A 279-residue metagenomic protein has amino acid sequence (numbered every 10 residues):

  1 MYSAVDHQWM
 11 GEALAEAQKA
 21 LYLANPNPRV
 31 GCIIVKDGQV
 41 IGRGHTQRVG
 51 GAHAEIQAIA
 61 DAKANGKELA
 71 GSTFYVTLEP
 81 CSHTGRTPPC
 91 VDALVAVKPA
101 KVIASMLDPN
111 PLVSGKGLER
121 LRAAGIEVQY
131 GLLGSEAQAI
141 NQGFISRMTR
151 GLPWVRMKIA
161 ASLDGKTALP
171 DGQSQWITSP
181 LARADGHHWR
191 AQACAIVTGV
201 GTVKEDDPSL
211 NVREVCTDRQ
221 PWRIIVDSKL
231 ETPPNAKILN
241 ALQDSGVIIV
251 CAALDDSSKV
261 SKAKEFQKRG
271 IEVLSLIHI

Functional and structural regions predicted by a protein language model:
D6-N25, R147: Short, basic/aromatic recognition patches
H7-G11, L23, R48, A52 (+9 more regions): Electropositive phosphate-/nucleotide-binding environments in soluble metabolic enzymes
G11, A15-Q18, G42, A52-I56 (+5 more regions): A broad detector of short, well-ordered amphipathic alpha-helices that serve as recognition/interaction surfaces
P26-R29, W154-V155: Short, small/polar residue-rich loop motifs at catalytic or cofactor-binding pockets
V30-K36, I159-A160: Short beta-strand scaffold segments in enzyme catalytic cores
I34-E136, W222, A252-D255: Zn2+-dependent cytidine deaminase-like catalytic core
I140-L152: Flexible, polar/acidic helix-loop-strand segments at domain edges
S146, R156-L163, T167-I277: Active-site ligand-binding patch in enzyme domains
